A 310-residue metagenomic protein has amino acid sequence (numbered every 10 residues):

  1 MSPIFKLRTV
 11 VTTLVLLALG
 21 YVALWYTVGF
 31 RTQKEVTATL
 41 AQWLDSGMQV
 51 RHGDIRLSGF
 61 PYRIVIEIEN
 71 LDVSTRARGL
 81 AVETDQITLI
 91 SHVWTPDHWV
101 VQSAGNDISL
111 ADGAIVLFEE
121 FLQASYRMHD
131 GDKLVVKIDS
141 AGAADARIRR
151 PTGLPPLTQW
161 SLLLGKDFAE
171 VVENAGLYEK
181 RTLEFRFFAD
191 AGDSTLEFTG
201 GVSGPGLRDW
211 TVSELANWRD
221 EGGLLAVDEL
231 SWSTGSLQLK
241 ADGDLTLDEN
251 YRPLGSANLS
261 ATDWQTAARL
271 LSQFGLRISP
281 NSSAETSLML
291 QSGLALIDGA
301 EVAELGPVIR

Functional and structural regions predicted by a protein language model:
M1-L7: N-terminal positive-inside, membrane-proximal cytosolic segments immediately preceding the first
R8-R310: Glycine-rich, small/hydroxylated-residue low-complexity segments
